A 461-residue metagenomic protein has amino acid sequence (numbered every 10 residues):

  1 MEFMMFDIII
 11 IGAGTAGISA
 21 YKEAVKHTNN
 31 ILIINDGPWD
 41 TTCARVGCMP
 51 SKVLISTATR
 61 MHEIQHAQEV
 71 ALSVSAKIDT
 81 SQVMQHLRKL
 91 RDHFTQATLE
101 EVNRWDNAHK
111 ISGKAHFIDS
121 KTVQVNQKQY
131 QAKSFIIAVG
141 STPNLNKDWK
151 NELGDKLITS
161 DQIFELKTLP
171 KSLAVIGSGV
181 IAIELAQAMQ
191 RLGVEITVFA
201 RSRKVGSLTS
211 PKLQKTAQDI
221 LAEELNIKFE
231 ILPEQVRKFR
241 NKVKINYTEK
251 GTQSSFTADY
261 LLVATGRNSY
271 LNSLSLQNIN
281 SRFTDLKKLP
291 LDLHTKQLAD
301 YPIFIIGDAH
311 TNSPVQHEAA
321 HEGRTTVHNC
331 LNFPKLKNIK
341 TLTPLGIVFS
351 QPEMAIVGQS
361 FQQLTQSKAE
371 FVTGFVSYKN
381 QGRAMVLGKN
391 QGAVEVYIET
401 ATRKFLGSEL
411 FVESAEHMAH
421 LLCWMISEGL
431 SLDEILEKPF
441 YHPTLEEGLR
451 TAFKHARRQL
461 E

Functional and structural regions predicted by a protein language model:
F3-F6, A13, K22-N29, I34-L169 (+7 more regions): Glycine-rich flavin
F6-A16, A20-T42, M49, V53-R60 (+2 more regions): Flexible, glycine-rich terminal cap/loop adjacent to redox cofactors in electron-transfer oxidoreductases
I9-I11, A115, Y130-G140, V175-I176 (+4 more regions): Short hydrophobic core segments
C48, V139-V194, I227, Q277-A299: Glycine-rich dinucleotide-binding loop and its adjacent helix/turn
H109, H116-V123, L192-L293: A Rossmann-like FAD-binding core segment of flavoenzymes
G154-L169, F256, Y260-F333: FAD-site-proximal beta/loop scaffold in flavoenzymes
L213, I306-Q363, H442-E461: A conserved FAD-binding loop/helix module that cradles the flavin
